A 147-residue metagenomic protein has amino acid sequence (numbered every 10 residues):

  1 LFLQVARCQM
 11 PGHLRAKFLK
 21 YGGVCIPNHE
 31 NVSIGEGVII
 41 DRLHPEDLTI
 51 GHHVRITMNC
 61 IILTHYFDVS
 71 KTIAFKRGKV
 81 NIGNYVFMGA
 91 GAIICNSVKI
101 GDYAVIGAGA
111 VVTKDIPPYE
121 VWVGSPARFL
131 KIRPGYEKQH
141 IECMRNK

Functional and structural regions predicted by a protein language model:
L1, G35-E36, D68: A short, structure-level motif marking secondary-structure boundaries and short turns
L1-V24, H53, Y85, Y103 (+1 more regions): Terminal amphipathic alpha-helical/low-complexity segments used for targeting or macromolecular assembly
N28-E30, I34-E36, D41, G51-H52 (+11 more regions): Left-handed beta-helix
L43-P45: Right-handed parallel beta-helix/beta-solenoid
I61-I62, Y66-D68, R128, Y136: Active-site/binding-pocket entry motifs
V69-I73: Flexible, solvent-exposed loop segments that connect beta-strands
A74-K76, P134: Short, solvent-exposed loop/turn segments at secondary-structure boundaries
